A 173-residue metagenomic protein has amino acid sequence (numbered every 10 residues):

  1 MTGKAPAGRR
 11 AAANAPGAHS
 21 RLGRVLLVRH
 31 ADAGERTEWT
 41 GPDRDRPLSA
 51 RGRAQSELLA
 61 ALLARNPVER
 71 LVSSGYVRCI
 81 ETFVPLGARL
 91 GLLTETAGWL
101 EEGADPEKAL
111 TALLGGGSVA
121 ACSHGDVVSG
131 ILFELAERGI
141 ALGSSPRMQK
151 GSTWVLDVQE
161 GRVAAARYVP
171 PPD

Functional and structural regions predicted by a protein language model:
G3-K4, R9-R10, P16-P106, I140-A141 (+1 more regions): Active-site-proximal alpha-helix that buttresses catalytic centers in soluble enzyme cores
H19, L113-L114: Short, flexible hinge/linker loops that cap or flank conserved catalytic cores
R24-L26, L114-D126: Generic beta-sheet signal
A33, V127-V128: Short active-site segment of divalent metal-dependent hydrolases/proteases that encodes the spacing between
G125-D126, F133, E137-S144: Flexible, glycine-rich active-site loops centered on histidine and acidic residues that chelate a metal or position
G139-A165: Domain-level recognition of soluble alpha/beta enzyme cores, biased toward histidine phosphatases/phosphomutases
A166-D173: Short, solvent-exposed aromatic-acidic interface loops
